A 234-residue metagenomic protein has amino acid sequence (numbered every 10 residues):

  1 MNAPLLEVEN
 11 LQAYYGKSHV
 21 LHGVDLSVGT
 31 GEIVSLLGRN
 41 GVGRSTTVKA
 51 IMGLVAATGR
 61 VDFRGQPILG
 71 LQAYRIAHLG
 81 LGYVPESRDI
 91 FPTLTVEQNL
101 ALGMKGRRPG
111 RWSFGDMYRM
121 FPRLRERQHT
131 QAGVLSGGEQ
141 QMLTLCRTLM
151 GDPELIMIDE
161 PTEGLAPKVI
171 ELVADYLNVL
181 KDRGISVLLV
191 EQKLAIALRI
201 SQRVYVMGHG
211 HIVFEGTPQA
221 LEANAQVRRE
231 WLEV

Functional and structural regions predicted by a protein language model:
N2-V234: Glycine-rich phosphate-binding loops of nucleotide-dependent enzymes
